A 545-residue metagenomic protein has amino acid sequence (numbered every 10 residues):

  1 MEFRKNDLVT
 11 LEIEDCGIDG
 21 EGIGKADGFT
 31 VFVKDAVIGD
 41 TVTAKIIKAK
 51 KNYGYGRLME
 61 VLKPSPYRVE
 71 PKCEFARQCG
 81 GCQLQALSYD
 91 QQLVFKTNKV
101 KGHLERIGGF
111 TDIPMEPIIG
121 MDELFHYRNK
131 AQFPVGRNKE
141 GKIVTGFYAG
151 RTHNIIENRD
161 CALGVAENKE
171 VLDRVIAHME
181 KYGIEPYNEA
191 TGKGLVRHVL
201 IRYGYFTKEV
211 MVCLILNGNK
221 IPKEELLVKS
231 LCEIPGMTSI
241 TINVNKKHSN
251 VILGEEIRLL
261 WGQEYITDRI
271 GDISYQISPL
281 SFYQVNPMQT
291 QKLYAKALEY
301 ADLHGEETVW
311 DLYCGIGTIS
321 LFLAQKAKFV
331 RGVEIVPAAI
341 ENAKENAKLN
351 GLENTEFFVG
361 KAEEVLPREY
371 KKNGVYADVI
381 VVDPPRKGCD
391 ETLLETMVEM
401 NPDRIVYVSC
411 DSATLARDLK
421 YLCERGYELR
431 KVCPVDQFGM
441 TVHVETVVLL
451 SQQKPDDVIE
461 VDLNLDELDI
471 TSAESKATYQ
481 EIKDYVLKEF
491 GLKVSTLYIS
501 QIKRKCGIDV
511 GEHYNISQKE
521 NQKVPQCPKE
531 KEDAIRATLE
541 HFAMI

Functional and structural regions predicted by a protein language model:
M1-F75, E356-F357, A362-E364: Terminal RNA-binding accessory module
E2-T10, I18, K223-I234, T238-S472 (+1 more regions): Rossmann-like S-adenosyl-L-methionine
M59-P71, R77-P186, F206, I221: Extended interfacial segments that mediate partner engagement and assembly in macromolecular machines
I201, K208-N217, S274-S278, V379: Short, aliphatic-rich beta-strand segments
T471-D484, S495-T496, V510: Short, charged amphipathic recognition helices of the HTH superfamily and cognate SANT/SANTA-like modules
K476, V524-I545: Phospho-regulated, low-complexity intrinsically disordered regions of nuclear gene-regulatory and chromatin-associated
T478-F490, S500-C506: DNA-recognition alpha helix
V510-E520: Short Lys/Arg-enriched helix C-cap and helix-to-coil transition segments that create basic nucleic-acid-contact patches
